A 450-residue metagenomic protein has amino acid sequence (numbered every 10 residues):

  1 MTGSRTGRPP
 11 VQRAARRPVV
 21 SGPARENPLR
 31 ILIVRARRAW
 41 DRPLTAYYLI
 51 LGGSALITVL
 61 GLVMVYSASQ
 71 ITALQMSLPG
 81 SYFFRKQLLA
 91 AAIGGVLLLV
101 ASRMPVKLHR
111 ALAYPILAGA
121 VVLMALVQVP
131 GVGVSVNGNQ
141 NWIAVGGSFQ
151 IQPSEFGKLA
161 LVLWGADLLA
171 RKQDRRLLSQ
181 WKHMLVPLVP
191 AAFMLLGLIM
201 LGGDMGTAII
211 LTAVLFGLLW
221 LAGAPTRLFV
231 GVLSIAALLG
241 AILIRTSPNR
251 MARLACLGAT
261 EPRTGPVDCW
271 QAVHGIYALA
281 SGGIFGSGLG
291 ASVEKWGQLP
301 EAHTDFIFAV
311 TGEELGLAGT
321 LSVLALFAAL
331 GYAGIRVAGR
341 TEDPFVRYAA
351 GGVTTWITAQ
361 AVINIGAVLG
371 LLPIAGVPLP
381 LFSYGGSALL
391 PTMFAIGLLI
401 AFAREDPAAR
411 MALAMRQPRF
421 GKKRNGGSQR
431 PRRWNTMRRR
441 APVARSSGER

Functional and structural regions predicted by a protein language model:
M1-L29, I365-R450: A juxtamembrane structural motif centered on a specific transmembrane helix
T2-V34, G275, A325, Y332-I357: Active-site-proximal helix-loop elements at catalytic-domain edges
L29-T45: Cytosolic juxtamembrane amphipathic/interface segments immediately preceding and feeding into a transmembrane helix
L51-S67, A73-Q271, A309-A367, F394 (+1 more regions): Hydrophobic alpha-helical transmembrane segments of multi-pass inner membrane proteins, especially in bacterial systems
G147-G157, L201-G203, G283, S287-G288 (+2 more regions): Glycine/serine-rich anion-binding loops at beta->alpha junctions that coordinate negatively charged ligand groups
D204-I209, S287-S292, A302-T304, L321 (+3 more regions): Transmembrane helix boundary and interhelical junction motifs in multipass membrane proteins
T260-T304, L315-G319: TM-adjacent membrane-interface loops and short helices in multi-pass inner/ER membrane proteins
